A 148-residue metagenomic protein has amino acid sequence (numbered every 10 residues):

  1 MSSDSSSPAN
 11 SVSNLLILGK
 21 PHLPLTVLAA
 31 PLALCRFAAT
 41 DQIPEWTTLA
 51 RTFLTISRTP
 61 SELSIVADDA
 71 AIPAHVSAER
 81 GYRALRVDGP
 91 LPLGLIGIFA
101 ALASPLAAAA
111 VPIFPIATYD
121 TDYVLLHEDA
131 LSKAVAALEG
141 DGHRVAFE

Functional and structural regions predicted by a protein language model:
M1-P105, A109, L131-E148: Regulatory modules associated with amino-acid/nitrogen control
R83, D120-T121: Short proline/glycine- and acidic-rich turn/helix-capping motifs at secondary-structure junctions
P112-D120: A short glycine-rich beta-strand->turn/loop micro-motif centered on a GG-aromatic cluster
V124: Phosphate/ribose-phosphate-bearing ligand recognition and processing surfaces, centered on ADP-ribose/NAD(+/P+) systems
H127-E128: Short glycine/threonine-rich loop-to-helix capping motif typified by GTGT followed within a few residues by an Asp-Pro
